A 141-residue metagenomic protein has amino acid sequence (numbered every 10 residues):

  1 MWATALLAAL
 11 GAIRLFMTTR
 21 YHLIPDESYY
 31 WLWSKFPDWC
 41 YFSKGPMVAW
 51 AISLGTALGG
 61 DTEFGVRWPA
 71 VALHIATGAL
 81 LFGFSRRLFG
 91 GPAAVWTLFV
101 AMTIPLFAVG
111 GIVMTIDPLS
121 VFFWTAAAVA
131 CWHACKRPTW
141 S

Functional and structural regions predicted by a protein language model:
M1-L23: Transmembrane signal-anchor helices characteristic of membrane glycosylation enzymes that use polyprenol
L7, T97-P105, V109: Short helix- or helix-capping micro-motifs that position conserved polar/aromatic residues at function-defining sites
M17-Y30, C40-L54, G60-F64: Extracytoplasmic catalytic/substrate-binding loops of multi-pass membrane glycan-assembly enzymes
P46-W50, G59-A79, G110-M114: Loop-to-helix entry region of an early transmembrane alpha helix in multi-pass inner-membrane enzymes
R67-F82, A101, P105, V121-W124: Transmembrane alpha-helical segments of multi-pass membrane glycosylation machinery that act on lipid-linked glycans
R86, A127-S141: Membrane-interface transmembrane helices that cradle and orient dolichyl/undecaprenyl
L106, I112-S120: Short acidic/glycine- and proline-prone juxtamembrane loop motifs at membrane-interface regions of multi-pass membrane
